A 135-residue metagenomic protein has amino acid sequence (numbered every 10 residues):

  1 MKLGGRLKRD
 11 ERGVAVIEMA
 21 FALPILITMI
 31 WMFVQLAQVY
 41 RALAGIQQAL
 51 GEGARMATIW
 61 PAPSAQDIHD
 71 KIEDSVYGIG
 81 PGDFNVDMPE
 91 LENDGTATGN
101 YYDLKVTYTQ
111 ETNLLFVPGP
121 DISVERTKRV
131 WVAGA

Functional and structural regions predicted by a protein language model:
K2, R12, A97-G99, D121-S123: Short, solvent-exposed coil/turn segments
K2-I72: Alpha-helical assembly-interface signal, strongest on the long, hydrophobic N-terminal helix that forms
L3-R6, Y77, L114-P120: Short, aromatic- and cysteine-enriched interfacial helices/patches that mediate contacts at lipid membranes
F21, V86, L115-V117: Compositionally biased, intrinsically disordered/low-complexity regions enriched for serine, proline and threonine
Q48, E52-T107, G134: Short amphipathic secondary-structure patches
K105-A135: Low-complexity, S/T/G/P-rich flexible repeat/linker segments used as non-globular hinges and stalks within
